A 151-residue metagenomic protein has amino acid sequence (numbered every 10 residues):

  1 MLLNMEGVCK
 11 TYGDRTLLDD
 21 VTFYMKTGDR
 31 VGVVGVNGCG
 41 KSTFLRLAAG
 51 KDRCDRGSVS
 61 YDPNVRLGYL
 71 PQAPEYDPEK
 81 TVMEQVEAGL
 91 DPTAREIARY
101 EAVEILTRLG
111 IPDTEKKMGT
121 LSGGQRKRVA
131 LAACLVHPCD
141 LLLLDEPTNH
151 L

Functional and structural regions predicted by a protein language model:
L3, L17-D20: Conserved structural motif at the start of ABC-family nucleotide-binding domains
T11, V65-L67, P71-V129, A133 (+1 more regions): ABC-family P-loop ATPase nucleotide-binding domains
M25-T27: Conserved hydrophobic segment flanking the Walker A/P-loop of ABC-type ATPase nucleotide-binding domains
V34-V36: The feature captures the beta-strand-to-loop junction immediately N-terminal to the Walker
A49: Helix-to-loop junction immediately C-terminal to a conserved catalytic motif
R53-P63: ABC nucleotide-binding domain "signature motif"
V136-D140, E146: A short, proline-enriched helix->beta-strand linker immediately N-terminal to the Walker B motif in ABC-type P-loop
